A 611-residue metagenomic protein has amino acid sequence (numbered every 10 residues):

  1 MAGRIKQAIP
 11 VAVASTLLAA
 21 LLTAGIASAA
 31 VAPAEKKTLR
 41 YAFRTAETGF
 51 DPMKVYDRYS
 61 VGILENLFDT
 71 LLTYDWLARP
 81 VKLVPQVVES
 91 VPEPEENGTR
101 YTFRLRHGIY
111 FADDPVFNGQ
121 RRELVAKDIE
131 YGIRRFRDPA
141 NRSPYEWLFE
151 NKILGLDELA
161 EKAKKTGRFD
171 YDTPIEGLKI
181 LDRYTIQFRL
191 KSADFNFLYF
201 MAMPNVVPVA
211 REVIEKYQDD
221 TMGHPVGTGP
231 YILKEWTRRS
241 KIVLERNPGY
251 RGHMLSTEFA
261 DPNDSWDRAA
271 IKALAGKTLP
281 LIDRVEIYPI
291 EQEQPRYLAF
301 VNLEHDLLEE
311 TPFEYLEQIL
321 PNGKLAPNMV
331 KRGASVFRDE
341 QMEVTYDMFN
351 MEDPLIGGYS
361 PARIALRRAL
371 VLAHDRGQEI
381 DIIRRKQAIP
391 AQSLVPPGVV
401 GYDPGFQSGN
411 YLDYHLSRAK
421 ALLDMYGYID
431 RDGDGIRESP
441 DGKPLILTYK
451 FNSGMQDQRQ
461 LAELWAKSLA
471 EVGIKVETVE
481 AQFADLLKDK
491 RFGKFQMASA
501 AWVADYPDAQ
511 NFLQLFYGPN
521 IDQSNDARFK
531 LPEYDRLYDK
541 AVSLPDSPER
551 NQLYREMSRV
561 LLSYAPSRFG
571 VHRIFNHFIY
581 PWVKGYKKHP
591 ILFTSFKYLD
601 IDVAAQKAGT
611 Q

Functional and structural regions predicted by a protein language model:
M1-A8: N-terminal secretory signal peptides that target proteins for export/translocation
A12-A24: Bacterial N-terminal signal peptides
S28-A32, W76-L77, P92, R100 (+11 more regions): Extracytoplasmic/periplasmic ligand-capture domains
A32-T45: Short N-terminal segments immediately surrounding and downstream of signal-peptide cleavage
A42-E96, V226: N-terminal lobe/hinge region of extracytoplasmic solute-binding protein
T73-K82, K162-T166, I214-H224, A273 (+1 more regions): Short aromatic-glycine motifs in intrinsically disordered, low-complexity regions
L124, S143-G167, Y171-M201, N205: Non-catalytic accessory/assembly modules
G570: Active-site-proximal polar cores
